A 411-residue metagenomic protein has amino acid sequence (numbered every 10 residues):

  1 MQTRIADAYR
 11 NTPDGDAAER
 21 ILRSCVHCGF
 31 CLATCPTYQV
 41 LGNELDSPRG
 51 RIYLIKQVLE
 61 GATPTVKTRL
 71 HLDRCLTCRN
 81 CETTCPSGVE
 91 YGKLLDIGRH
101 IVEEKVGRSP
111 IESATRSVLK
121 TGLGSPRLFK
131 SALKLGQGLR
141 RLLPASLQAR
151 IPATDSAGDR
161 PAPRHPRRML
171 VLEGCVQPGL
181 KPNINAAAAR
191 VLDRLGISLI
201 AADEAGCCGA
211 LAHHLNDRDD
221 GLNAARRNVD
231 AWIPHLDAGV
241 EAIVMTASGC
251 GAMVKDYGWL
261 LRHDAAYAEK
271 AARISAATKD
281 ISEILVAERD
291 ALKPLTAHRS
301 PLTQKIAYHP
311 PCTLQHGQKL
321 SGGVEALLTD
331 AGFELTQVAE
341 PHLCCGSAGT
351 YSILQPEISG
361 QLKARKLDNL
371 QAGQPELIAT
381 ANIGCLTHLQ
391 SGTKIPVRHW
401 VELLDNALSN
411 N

Functional and structural regions predicted by a protein language model:
M1-C28: Generic N-terminal leader/targeting and pre-domain segments
M1-R10, Y38-L70, G88-S117, R398-L403: Non-heme iron-sulfur electron-transfer modules
D14-G15, Y91-N411: Iron-sulfur cluster-binding electron-transfer modules in prokaryotic oxidoreductases
E19-Y38, T65, R69-V89, T313 (+1 more regions): Cysteine-centered iron-sulfur cluster-binding motifs in ferredoxin-type domains/subunits of redox enzymes
R23, G42-D46, A212-D219: Alpha-helix capping and helix-loop boundary segments enriched in small/acidic/polar residues
S24, R51, H71-R74, A277 (+2 more regions): Residue-level recognition of specific faces of alpha-helices
G29-A33, N43-P48, L199-A201: N-terminal glycine-rich anion-binding loops that anchor highly charged ligand groups
E60, N80, T84, N216: Short His/Asp/Glu-rich catalytic/ion-coordination signatures at enzyme active sites or charged loops
